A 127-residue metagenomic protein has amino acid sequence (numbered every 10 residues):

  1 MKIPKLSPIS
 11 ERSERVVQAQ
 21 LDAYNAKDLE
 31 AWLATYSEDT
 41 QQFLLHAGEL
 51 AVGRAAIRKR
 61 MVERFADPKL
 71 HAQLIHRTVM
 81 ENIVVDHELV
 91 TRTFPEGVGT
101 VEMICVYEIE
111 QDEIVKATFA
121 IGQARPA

Functional and structural regions predicted by a protein language model:
M1-R12, D22-N25, F43-L44, E49 (+1 more regions): A beta-strand edge to alpha-helix "cap/lid" segment located at domain peripheries
R15, A19, A31, A56-R60: Alpha-helical elements of Rossmann-like donor-binding domains used by nucleotide-donor carbohydrate transfer enzymes
A26-Q41: Short, well-ordered alpha-helical segments enriched in acidic and aromatic residues
